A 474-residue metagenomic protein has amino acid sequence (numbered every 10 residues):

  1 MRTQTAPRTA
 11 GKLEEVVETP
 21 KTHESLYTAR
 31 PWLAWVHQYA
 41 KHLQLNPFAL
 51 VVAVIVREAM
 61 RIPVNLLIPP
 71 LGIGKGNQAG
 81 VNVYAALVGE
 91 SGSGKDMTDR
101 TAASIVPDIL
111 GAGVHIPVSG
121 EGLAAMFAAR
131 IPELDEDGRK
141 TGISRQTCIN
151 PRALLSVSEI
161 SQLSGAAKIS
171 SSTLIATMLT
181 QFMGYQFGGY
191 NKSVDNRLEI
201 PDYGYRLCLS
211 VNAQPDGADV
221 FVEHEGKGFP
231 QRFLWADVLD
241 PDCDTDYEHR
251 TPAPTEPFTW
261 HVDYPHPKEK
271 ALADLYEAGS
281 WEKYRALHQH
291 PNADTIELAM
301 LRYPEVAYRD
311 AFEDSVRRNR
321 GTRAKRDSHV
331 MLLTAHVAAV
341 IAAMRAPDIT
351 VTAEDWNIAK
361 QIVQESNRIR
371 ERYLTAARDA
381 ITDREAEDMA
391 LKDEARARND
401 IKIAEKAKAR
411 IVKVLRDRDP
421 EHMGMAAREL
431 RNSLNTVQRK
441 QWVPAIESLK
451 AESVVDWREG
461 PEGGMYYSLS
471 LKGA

Functional and structural regions predicted by a protein language model:
M1-A474: Phosphate-handling catalytic cores of nucleic-acid transaction enzymes
